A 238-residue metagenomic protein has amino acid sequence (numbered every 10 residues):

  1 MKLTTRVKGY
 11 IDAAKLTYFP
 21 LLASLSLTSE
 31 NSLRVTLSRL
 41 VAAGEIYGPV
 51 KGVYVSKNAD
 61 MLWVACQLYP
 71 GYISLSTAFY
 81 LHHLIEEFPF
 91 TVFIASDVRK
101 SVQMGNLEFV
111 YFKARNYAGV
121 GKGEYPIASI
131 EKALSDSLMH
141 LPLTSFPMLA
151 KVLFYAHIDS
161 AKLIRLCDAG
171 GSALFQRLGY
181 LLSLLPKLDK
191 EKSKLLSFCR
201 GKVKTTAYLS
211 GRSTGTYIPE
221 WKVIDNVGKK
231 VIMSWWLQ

Functional and structural regions predicted by a protein language model:
M1-Y72, H157, K162-I164, D168: Short beta-edge/loop segments at beta->alpha junctions of small alpha/beta modules that act as binding/recognition
S26, V120-Q238: Hydrophobic alpha-helical interaction segments
L40-V41, A59, T77-H83, S96-R99 (+1 more regions): Intrinsically disordered, low-complexity boundary segments flanking structured domains
P49-V50, F88, E191: A generic structural-conservation signal
N58, S76-T77, S129, V227: Solvent-exposed, flexible loop/coil residues
D60-T77, L81-F93: Hydrophobic/aromatic-rich structural module bridging two neighboring secondary-structure elements via a short loop
H82-K132, D136-L141, F146-L149: Exposed, interaction-prone assembly regions rather than primary DNA-binding/catalytic cores
